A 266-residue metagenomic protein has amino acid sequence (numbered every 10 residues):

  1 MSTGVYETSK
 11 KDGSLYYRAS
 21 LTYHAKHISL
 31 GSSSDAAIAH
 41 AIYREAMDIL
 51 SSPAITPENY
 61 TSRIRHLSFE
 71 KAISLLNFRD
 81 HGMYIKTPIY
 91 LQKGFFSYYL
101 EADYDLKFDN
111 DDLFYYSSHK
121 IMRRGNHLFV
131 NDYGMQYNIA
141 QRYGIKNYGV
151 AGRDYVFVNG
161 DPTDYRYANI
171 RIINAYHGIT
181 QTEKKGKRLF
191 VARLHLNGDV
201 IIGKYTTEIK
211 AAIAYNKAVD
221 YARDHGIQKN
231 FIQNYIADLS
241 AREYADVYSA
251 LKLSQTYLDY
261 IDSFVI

Functional and structural regions predicted by a protein language model:
M1-I266: Boundary-flanking segments of nucleic-acid-binding domains in nuclear regulatory proteins
